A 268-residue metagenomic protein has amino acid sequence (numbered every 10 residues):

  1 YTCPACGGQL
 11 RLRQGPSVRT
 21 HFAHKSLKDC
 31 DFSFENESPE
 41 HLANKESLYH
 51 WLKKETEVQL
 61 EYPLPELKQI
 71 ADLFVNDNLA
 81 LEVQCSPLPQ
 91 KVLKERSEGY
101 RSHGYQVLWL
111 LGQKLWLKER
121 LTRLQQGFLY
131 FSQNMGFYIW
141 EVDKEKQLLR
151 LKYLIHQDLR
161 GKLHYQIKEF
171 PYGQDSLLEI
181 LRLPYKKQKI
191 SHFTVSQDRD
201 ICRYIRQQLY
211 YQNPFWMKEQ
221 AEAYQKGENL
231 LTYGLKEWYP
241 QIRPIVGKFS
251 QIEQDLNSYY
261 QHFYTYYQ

Functional and structural regions predicted by a protein language model:
Y1, F22-L60: Acidic-basic catalytic patches of nuclease active cores, encompassing PD-(D/E)XK and other metal-cofactor nuclease
C6: Short Cys/His-rich metal-coordination motifs, predominantly Zn2+-binding knuckles/fingers
R11-P16: Short Cys/His-rich "knuckle" micro-motifs
L60-Q69: Short, solvent-exposed loop/turn elements at beta->coil junctions and helix N-caps that rim active or binding pockets
L73-P89, Y100: Conserved catalytic cores of phosphodiester-cleaving nucleases, focusing on short active-site segments
L88-V107: Basic, amphipathic alpha-helical patches used to engage nucleic acids or provide basic targeting signals, exemplified
H103-I139: Nucleic-acid nuclease catalytic cores
L129-Q268: Non-catalytic C-terminal interaction segments of nucleic acid-processing enzymes
